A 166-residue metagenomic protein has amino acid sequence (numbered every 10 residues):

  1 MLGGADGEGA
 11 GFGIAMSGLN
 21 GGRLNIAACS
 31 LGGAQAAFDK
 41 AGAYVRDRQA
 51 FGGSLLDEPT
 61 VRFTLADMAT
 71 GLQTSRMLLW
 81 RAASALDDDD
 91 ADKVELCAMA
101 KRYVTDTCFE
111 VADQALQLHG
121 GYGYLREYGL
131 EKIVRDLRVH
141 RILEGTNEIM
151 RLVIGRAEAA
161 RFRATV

Functional and structural regions predicted by a protein language model:
G4, E8-V166: Alpha-helical interface subdomain recognition
